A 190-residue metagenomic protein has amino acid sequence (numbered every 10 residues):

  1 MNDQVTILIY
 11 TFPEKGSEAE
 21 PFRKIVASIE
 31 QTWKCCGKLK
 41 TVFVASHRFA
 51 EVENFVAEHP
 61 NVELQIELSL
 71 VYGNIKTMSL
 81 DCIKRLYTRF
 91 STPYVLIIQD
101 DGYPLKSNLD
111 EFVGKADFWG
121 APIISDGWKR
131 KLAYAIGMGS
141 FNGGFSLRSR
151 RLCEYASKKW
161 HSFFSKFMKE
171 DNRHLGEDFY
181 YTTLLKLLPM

Functional and structural regions predicted by a protein language model:
M1-E30: N-proximal low-complexity "stem/linker" segments adjacent to membrane-targeting elements
D3-V5, T32-F43, N61-E63: Short loop->beta transition adjacent to catalytic acidic/histidine clusters or analogous donor-positioning motifs
I9-P13, F43-H47, G120: Short beta-strand/turn micro-motifs composed of small residues that flank or help shape donor/cofactor-binding pockets
V26-Q31, E51-V62, Y181-K186: Short, aromatic/basic amphipathic alpha-helical patches
V44-P93: Active-site-proximal specificity loops/subdomain of glycosyltransferases
T92-P104: Short beta-strand-to-loop acidic/aromatic patch adjacent to the donor-nucleotide binding site
Y103-A135: Conserved donor-nucleotide/metal-binding helix-loop-beta segment in metal-dependent transferases, i.e., the alpha-helix
S140-M190: Catalytic core and acceptor-binding pocket of nucleotide-sugar-dependent glycosyltransferases
